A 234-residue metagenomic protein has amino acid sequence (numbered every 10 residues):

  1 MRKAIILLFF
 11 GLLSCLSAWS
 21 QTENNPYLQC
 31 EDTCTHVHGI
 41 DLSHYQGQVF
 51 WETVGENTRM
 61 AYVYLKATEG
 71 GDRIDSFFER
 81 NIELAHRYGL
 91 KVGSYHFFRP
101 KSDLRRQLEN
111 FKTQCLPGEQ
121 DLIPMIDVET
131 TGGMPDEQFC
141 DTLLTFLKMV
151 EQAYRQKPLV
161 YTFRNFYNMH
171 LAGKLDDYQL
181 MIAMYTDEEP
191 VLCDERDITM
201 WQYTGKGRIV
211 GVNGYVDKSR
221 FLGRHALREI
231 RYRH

Functional and structural regions predicted by a protein language model:
M1-A4: Positively charged n-region of N-terminal signal peptides that target proteins for export
I6-C15: Bacterial N-terminal signal peptides
Q21-E69: Boundary/entry segment of secreted carbohydrate-active catalytic domains
N25-G39, L175-H234: Functionally critical loop-and-helix segments that line ligand-binding/catalytic clefts of soluble enzyme domains
D32, F50-R59, F77-L90, F111-Q120 (+1 more regions): Acidic (Asp/Glu)-rich catalytic clusters
H38-D41, A61-K66, K91-H96, L122-V128 (+3 more regions): Structural recognition of the beta-strand scaffold that forms the well-ordered cores of secreted hydrolase catalytic
I40-F50, K66-F78, F97-R106, G132-E137 (+1 more regions): Acidic-and-aromatic substrate-binding clefts and catalytic sites of carbohydrate-active enzymes
L122-E195: Catalytic domains of cell-wall/extracellular-matrix polysaccharide-remodeling enzymes, centered on de-N-acetylation
